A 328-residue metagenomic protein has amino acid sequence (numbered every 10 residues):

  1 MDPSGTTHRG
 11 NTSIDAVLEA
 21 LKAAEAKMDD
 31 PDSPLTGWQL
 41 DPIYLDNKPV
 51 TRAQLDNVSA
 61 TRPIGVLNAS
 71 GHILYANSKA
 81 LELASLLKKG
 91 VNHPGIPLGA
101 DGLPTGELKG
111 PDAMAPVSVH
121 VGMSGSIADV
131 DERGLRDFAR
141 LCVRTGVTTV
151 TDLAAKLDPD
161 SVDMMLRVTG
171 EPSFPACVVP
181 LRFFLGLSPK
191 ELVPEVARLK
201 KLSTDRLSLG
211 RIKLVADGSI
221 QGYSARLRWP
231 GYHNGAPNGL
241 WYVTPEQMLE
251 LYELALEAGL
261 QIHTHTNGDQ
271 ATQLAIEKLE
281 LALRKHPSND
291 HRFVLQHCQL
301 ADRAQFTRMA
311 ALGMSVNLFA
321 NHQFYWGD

Functional and structural regions predicted by a protein language model:
M1-P194, L214-N267, A271, R284 (+1 more regions): Divalent metal-binding segments
S78, D160-D163, T272-E280, T307 (+1 more regions): Histidine/acidic-residue-rich catalytic or RNA/ligand-binding cores of hydrolases and nuclease-related proteins
V168-P172, A197-L207, H286-S288, M309-G313: Acidic (Asp/Glu)-rich catalytic clusters
T204-S224, M314-F324: Non-cysteine beta-strand/loop elements that form the S-adenosyl-L-methionine
N267, C298-A301: Structured loop/turn residues at secondary-structure junctions
K285-H286, A301: Alpha-solenoid repeat scaffolds
L300-D328: Active-site-adjacent C-terminal substructures of enzyme catalytic domains
